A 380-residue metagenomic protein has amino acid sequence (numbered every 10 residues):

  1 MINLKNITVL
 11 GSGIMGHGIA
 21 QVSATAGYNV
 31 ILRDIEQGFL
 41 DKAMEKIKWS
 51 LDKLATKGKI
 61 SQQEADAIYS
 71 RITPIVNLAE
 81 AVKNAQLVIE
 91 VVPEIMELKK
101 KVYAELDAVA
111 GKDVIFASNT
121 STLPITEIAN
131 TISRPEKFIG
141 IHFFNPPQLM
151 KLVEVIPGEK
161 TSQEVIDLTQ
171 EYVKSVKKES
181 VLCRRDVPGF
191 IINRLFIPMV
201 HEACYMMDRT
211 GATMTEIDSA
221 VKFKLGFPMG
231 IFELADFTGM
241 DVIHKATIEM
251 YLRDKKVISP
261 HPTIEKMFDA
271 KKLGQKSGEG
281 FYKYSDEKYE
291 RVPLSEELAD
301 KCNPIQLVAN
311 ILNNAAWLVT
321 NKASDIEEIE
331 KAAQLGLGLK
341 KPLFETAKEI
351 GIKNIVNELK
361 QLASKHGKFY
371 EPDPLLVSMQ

Functional and structural regions predicted by a protein language model:
M1-K53, K57, V109: NAD(P)+-binding Rossmann beta1-loop-alpha1 motif at the extreme N-terminus of oxidoreductases
I2-N3, A26-Y28, K178-R185, D208-Q380: NAD(P)-dependent Rossmann-like dehydrogenase/reductase catalytic/cofactor-binding core
L32-W49, K53-A65, V155-I166, S180-V181 (+1 more regions): Rossmann-like dinucleotide-binding cores of NAD(P)H-dependent redox enzymes
F39-K42, K53-F116, T122-P124: Rossmann-like NAD(P)-binding element
I115-R194, P198, M229, M240 (+1 more regions): Rossmann-fold dinucleotide-binding core
